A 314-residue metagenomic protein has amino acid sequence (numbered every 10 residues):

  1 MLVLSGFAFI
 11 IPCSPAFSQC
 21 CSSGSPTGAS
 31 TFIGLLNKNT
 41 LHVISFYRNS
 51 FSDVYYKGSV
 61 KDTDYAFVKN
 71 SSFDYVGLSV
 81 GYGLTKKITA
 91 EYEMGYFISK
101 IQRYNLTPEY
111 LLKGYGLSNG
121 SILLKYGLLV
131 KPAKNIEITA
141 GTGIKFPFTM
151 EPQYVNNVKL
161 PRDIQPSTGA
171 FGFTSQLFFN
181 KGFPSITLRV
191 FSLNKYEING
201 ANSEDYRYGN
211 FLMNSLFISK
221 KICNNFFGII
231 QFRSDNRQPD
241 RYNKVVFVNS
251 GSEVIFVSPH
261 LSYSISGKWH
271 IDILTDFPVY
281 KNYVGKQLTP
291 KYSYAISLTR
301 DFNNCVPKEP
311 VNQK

Functional and structural regions predicted by a protein language model:
C13-Y56, P132-N135, T139, N303-K314: Outer-membrane beta-barrel biogenesis signature
N39, S72-V76, G114-G120, I136 (+4 more regions): Residues that define the transmembrane beta-barrel architecture of outer-membrane proteins
N39-S52, R162-N243: Detector for outer-membrane/organellar transmembrane beta-barrel domains, recognizing the amphipathic beta-strand
L41, D53, K87-Y92, K131-A133 (+4 more regions): Repeated loop/turn-to-beta-strand initiation elements of outer-membrane beta-barrel proteins
S45-F51, Y92-Y96, A140-F146, V190-Y196 (+3 more regions): Transmembrane beta-barrel strands of outer-membrane/channel proteins
N49-Y75: Surface-exposed strand-loop-strand hairpins of Gram-negative outer-membrane beta-barrel proteins
Y56-G58, D64, D205-K314: Outer membrane beta-barrel transmembrane domains
I98-N194, I198-D205: Outer-membrane pore/translocation modules
